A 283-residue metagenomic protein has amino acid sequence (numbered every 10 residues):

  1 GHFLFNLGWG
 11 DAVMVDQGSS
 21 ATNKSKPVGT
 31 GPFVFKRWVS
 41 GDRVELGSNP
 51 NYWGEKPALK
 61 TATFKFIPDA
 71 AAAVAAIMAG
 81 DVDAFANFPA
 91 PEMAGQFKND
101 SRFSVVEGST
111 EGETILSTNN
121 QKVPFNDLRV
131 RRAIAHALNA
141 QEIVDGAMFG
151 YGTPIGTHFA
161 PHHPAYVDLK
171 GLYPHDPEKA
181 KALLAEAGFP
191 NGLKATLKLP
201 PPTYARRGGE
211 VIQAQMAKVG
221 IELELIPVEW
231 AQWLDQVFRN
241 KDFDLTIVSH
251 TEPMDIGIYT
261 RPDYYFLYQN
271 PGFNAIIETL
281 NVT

Functional and structural regions predicted by a protein language model:
G1-V15: Surface-exposed binding/hinge segments that line and control ligand-binding clefts or catalytic entry sites
G18-A21, N49-G95, Q213, E222-E224: Ligand-site clamp/hinge motif
G31-V34, V44-E45, K60-K65, A84 (+2 more regions): Short, well-ordered beta-strand elements
F33, T153-E186, P202-R207: Structural transition elements
G47-P50, G108-A133, A137, R261-D263 (+1 more regions): A bilobed periplasmic-binding-protein/Venus flytrap-type ligand-binding module shared by bacterial periplasmic
A94-E107, R239-L245, D255-F266: Ligand-binding "clamshell"
V106, Q121-H162, R207-G208: Periplasmic-binding protein-like
E222-L234, R239, G257-T283: Extracytoplasmic/peripheral linker and loop segments enriched in polar/acidic and small residues with frequent Thr/Pro
